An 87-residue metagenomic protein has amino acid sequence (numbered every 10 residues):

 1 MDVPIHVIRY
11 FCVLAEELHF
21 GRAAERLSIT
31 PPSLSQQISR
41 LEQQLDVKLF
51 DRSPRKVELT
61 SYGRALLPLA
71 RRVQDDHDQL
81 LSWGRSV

Functional and structural regions predicted by a protein language model:
M1-Q37, S53, L66: N-terminal short secondary-structure element
H6, E58, Q79: Short, conserved clusters of charged catalytic residues that mark active-site and nucleotide-handling motifs
I38, P54-K56, R71-Q74: Short, structured secondary-structure boundary patches
E42-L59: A short LG(V/I)-centered, amphipathic sequence patch enriched for acidic residue(s) preceding the LG motif
Q44-L45, L66-V87: Alpha-helical linker/hinge and terminal dimerization helices associated with HTH transcriptional regulators
